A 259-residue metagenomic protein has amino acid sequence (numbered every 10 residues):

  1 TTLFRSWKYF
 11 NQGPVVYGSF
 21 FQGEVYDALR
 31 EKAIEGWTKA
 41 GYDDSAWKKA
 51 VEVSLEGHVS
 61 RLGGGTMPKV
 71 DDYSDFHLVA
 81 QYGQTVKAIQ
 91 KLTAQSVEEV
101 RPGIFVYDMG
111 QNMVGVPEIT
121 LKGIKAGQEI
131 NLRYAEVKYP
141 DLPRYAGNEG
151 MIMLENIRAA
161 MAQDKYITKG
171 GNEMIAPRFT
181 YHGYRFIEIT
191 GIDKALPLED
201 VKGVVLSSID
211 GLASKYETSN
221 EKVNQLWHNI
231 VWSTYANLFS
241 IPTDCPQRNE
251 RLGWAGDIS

Functional and structural regions predicted by a protein language model:
T1-N249, G253-D257: Extracellular/oxidizing-compartment recognition motifs
